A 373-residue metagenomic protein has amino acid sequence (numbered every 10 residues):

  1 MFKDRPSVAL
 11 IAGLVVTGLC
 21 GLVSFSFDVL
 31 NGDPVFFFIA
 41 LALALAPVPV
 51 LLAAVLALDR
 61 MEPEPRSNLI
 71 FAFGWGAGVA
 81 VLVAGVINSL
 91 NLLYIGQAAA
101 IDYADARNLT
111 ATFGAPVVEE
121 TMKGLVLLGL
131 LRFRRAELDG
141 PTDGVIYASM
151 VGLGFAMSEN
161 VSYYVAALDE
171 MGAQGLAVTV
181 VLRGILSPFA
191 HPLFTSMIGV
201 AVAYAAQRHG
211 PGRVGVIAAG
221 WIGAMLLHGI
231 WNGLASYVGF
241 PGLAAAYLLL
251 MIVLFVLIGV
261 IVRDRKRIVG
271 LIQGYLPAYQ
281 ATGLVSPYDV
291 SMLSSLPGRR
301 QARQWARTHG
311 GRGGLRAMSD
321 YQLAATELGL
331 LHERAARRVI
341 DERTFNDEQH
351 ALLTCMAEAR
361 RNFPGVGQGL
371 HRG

Functional and structural regions predicted by a protein language model:
M1-G373: Hydrophobic alpha-helical segments at protein termini of multi-pass membrane proteins
